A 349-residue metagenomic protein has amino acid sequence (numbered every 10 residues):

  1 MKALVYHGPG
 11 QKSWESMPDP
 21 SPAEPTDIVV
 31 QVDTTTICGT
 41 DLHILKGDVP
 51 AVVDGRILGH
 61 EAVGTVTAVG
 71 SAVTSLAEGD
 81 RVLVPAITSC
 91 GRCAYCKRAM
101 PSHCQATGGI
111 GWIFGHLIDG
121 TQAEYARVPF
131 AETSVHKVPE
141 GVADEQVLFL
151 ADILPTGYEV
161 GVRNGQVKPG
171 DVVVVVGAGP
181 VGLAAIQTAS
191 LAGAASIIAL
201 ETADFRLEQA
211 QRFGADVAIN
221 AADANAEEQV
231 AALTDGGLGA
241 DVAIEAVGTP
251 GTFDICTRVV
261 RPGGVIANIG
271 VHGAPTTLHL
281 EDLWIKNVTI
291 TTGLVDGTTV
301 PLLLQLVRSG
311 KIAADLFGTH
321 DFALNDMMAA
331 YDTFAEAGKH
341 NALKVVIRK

Functional and structural regions predicted by a protein language model:
M1, A232, D254-R258, G297-K349: C-terminal hydrophobic helical "lid"/dimerization subdomain of Rossmann-like NAD(P)H-dependent oxidoreductases
H7, D19-P20, V53-G59, I113-D119 (+1 more regions): Short Gly/Pro-enriched turn/cap motifs at secondary-structure boundaries
P18-T35, D48-K97, P139-V142: Glycine-rich beta-strand-centered segment in the early N-terminal region that forms part of a ligand/cofactor-binding
T40-L45: Cytochrome P450 core scaffold surrounding the K-helix E-X-X-R motif and the conserved "meander" helix-loop region
R92-V176: NAD(P)H dinucleotide-binding glycine-rich loop of Rossmann-like/cofactor-binding domains, especially the beta1-alpha1
E140-A224, E228: Mid-domain Rossmann-like dinucleotide-binding core that forms the NAD(H)/NADP(H) cofactor-binding site
N164-K168, V181, A192, E208-T289 (+1 more regions): Glycine-rich cofactor phosphate-binding loops and adjacent beta1-alpha1 units of small-molecule cofactor enzyme domains
E201, G270, L294: Conserved acidic E/D residue at the C-terminus of a beta-strand in Rossmann-like folds
